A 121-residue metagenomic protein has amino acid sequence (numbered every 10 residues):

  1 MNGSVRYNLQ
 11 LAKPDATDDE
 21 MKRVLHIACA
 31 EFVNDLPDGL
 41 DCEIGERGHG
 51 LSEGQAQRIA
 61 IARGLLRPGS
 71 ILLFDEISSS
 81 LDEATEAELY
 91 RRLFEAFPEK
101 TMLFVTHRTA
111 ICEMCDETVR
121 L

Functional and structural regions predicted by a protein language model:
R6-G45, Y90-R91, E99: ABC ATPase nucleotide-binding domain helical subdomain, centered on the C-loop/LSGGQ "ABC signature"
I59, G64-R67: Hydrophobic/aromatic position at a conserved helix-loop-beta junction within ABC-family ATPase nucleotide-binding
L66-S70, E99: A short, proline-enriched helix->beta-strand linker immediately N-terminal to the Walker B motif in ABC-type P-loop
L72-D75: Catalytic Walker B motif of ABC-type/P-loop ATPase nucleotide-binding domains
E86-P98, A110: Helical segment within the ABC ATPase nucleotide-binding domain
E99-T106: Conserved H-loop
T101, E113-R120: Conserved catalytic segment of ABC-fold P-loop ATPases
